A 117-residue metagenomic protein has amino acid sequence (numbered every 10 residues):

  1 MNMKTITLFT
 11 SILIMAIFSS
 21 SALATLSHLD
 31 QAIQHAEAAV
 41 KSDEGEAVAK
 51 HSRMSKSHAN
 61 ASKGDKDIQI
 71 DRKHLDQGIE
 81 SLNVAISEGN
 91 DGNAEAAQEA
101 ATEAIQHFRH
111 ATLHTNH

Functional and structural regions predicted by a protein language model:
M1-A24: Classic N-terminal secretory signal peptides
S20-H117: Long, charged/polar, soluble alpha-helical segments
